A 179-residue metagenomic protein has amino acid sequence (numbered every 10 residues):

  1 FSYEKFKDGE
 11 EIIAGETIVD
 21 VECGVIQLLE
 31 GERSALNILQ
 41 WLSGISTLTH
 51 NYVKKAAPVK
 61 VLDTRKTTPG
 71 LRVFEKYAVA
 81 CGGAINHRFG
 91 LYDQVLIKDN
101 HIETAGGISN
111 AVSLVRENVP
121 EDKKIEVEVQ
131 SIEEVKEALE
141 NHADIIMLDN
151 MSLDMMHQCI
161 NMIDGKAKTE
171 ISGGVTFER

Functional and structural regions predicted by a protein language model:
F1-N141, I145, D154-M162, K166-E170: Acidic/glycine-rich phosphate/pyrophosphate-binding loops and surrounding catalytic core that coordinate Mg2+
I102, V175-T176: Gly/Ser/Thr-rich beta-alpha loop segments that engage phosphate groups in nucleotides
H142, N150, R179: Conserved functional loop/turn residues at catalytic and ligand-binding sites
L148-D149, T169-V175: Glycine-rich beta-strand-to-loop/alpha-helix junction loops that act as flexible
D154-M155, T176-E178: Short gly/pro/ser/thr-enriched loop/turn and capping motifs at secondary-structure boundaries
